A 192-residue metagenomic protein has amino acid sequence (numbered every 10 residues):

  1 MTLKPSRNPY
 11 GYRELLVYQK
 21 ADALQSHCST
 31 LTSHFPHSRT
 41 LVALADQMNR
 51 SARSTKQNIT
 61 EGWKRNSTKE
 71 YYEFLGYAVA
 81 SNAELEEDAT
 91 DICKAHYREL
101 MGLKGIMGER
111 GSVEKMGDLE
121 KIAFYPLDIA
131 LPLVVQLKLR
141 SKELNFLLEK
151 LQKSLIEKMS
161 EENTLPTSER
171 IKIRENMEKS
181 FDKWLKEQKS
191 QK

Functional and structural regions predicted by a protein language model:
M1-K192: Amphipathic alpha-helical assembly/interaction segments
